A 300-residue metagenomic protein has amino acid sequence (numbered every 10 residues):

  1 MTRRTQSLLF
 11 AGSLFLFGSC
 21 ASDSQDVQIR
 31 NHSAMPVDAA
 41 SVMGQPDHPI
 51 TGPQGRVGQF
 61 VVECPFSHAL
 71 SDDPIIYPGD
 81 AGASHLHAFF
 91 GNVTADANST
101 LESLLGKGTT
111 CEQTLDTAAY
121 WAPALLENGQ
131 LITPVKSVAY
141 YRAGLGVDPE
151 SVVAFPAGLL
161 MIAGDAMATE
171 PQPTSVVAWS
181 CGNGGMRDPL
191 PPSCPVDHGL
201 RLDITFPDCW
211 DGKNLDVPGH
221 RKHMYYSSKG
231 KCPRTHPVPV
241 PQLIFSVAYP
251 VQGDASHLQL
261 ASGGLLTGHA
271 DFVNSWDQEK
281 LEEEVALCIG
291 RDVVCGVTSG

Functional and structural regions predicted by a protein language model:
M1-L9: Bacterial N-terminal signal peptides that target proteins for export
F10-L14: Hydrophobic helical h-region of N-terminal Sec-dependent signal peptides in bacterial secretory/periplasmic proteins
F17-S19: C-terminal motif of bacterial Sec signal peptides marking the signal peptidase cleavage site
A21-D23: Bacterial signal peptide processing site
Q25-S84, A88-I204, D211-G300: Primary mode marks residue(s) on the alpha4-beta5-alpha5 output face of response regulator receiver
